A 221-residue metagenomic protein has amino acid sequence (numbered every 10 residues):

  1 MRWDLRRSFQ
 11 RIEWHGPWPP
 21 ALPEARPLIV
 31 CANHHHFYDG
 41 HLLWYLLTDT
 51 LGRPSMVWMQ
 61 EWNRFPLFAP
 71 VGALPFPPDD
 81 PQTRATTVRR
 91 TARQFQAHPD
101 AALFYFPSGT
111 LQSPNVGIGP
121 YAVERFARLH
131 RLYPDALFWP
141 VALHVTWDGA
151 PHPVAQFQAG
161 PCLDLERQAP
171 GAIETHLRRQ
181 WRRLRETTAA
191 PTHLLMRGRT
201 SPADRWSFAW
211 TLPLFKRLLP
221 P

Functional and structural regions predicted by a protein language model:
M1-H34: Helix-to-loop junction immediately C-terminal to a conserved catalytic motif
M1-R11, N63-G72, R199-P221: Alpha-helical membrane-targeting segments
L5, D39-L42, A122-F126: Short amphipathic alpha-helical face segments that pack within enzyme cores and frequently flank/anchor catalytic
F9-H15, D80-A92: Glycine-rich, highly charged phosphate/nucleotide-binding loops
P20-A25, L51-G52, F95-P99: Flexible, charged surface loops at secondary-structure boundaries
A21-L22, F65-L67, W147-P151: Short glycine/serine/proline-enriched coil/turn segments at secondary-structure junctions
E24-Q82: Catalytic core of membrane glycerolipid acyltransferases/transacylases, capturing the structured, soluble-facing
V88-P221: Non-catalytic C-terminal accessory region of glycerolipid acyltransferases and related lyso-lipid remodeling enzymes
